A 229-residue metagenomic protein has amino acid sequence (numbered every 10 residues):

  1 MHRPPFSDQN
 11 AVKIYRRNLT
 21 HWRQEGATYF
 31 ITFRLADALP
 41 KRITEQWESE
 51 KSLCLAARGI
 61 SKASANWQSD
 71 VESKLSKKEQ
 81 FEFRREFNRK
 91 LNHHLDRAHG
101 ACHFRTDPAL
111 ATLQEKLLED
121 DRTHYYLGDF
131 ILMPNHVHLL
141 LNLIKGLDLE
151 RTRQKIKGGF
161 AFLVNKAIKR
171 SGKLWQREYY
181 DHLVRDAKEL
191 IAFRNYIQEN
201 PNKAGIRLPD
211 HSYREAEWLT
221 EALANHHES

Functional and structural regions predicted by a protein language model:
M1-S229: Short catalytic/metal-binding and nucleic-acid-binding patches
